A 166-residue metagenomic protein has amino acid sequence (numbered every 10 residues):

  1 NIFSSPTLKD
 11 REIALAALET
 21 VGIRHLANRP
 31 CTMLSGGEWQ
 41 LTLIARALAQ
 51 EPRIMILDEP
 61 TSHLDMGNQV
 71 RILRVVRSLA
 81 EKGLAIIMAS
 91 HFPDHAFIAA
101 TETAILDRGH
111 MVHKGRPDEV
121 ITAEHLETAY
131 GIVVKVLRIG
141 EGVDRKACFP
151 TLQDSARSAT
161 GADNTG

Functional and structural regions predicted by a protein language model:
L8-L26: Conserved ABC ATPase "signature" region
P30-L34, E38: Conserved ABC ATPase signature
E51: Conserved catalytic motifs of ABC-family nucleotide-binding domains
M55-D58: Catalytic Walker B motif of ABC-type/P-loop ATPase nucleotide-binding domains
S90-H91: H-loop/switch region of ABC-family ATPase nucleotide-binding domains
A96-I98: A short, surface-exposed alpha-helical micro-motif characterized by mixed small hydrophobic and charged/polar residues
Y130-G166: ABC ATPase nucleotide-binding domains
